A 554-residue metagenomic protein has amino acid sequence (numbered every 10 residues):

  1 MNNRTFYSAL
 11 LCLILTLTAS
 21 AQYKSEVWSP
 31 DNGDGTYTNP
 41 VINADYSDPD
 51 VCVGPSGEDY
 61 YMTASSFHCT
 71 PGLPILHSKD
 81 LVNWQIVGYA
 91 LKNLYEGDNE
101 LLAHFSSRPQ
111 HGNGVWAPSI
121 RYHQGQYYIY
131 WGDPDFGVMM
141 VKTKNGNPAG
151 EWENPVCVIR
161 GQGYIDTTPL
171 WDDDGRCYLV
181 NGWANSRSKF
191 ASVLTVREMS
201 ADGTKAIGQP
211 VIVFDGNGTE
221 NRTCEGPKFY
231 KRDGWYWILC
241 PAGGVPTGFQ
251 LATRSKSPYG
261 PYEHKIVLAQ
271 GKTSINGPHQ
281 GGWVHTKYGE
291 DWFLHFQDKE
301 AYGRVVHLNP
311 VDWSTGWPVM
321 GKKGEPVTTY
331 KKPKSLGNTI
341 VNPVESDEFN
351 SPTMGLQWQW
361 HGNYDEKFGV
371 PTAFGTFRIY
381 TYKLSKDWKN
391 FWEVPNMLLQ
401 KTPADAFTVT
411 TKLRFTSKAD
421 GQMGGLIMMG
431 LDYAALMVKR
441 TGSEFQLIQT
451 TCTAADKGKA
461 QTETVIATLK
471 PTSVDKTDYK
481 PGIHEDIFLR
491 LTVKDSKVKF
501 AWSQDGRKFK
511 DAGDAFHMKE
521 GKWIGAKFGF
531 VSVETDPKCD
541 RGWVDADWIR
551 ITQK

Functional and structural regions predicted by a protein language model:
M1-A9: Bacterial N-terminal signal peptides that target proteins for export
S8-T18: Bacterial N-terminal signal peptides
Q22-K554: Carbohydrate-active catalytic/glycan-binding domains of CAZyme proteins, especially the secreted or lumenal ectodomains
